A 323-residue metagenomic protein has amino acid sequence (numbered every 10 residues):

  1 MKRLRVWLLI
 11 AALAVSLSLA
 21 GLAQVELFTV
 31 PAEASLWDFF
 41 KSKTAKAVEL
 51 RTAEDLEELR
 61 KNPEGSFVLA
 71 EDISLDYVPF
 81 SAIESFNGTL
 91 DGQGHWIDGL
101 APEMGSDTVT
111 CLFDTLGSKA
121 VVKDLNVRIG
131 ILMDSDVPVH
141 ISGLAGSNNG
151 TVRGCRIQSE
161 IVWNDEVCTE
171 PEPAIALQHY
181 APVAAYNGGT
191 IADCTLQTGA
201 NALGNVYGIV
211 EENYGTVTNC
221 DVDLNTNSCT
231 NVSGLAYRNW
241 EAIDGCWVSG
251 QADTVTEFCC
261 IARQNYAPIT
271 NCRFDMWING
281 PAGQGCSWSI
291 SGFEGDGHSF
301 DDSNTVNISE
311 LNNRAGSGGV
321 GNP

Functional and structural regions predicted by a protein language model:
L4-G21: Hydrophobic helical h-region of N-terminal Sec-dependent signal peptides in bacterial secretory/periplasmic proteins
A23-V25: A positively charged, amphipathic N-terminal helix/segment that binds anionic biomolecules
L27-P323: Surface-exposed repetitive/solenoidal architectures
